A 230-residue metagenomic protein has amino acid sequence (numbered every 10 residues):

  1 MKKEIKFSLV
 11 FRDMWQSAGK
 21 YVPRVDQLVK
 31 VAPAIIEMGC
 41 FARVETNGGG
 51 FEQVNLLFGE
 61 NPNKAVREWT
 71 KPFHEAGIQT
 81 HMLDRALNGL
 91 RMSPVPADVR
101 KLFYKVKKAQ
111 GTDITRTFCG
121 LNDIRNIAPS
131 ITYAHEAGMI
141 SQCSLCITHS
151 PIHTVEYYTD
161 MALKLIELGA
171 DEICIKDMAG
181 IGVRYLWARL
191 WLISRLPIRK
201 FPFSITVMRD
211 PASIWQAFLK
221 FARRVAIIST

Functional and structural regions predicted by a protein language model:
M1-A18, V66-K71: N-terminal amphipathic alpha-helix/helix-capping segment at the start of soluble metabolic enzymes
A18, V183-F203, K220: Active-site/ligand-binding-proximal alpha/beta "capping" segment
R24-I35: Short catalytic helix/loop segments, enriched in acidic residues and glycine and frequently bearing histidine
P33, G48-I166, E172, A179-V183: Active-site beta->alpha loop and helix N-cap motifs at the rims of alpha/beta catalytic domains
G39-F41, T112-I114, A170, A226: A structural motif
T117, D177, R224-T230: Glycine-rich phosphate-binding active-site loops on the catalytic face of alpha/beta enzymes
E156-L165, P211-I227: Catalytic cores of alpha/beta
F203-D210: Histidine-centered catalytic micro-motifs
